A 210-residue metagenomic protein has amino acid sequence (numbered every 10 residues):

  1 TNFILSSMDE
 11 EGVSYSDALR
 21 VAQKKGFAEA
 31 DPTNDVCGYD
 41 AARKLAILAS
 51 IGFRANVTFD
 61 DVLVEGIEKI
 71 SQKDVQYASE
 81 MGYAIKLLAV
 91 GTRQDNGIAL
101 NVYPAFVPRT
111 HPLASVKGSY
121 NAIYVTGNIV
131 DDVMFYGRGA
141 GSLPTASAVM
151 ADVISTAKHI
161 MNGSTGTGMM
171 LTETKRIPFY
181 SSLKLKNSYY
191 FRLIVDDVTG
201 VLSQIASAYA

Functional and structural regions predicted by a protein language model:
T1-E10: A contiguous active-site-proximal alpha/beta segment in oxidoreductase catalytic domains
S16-S115, Y120-A122, G141: Substrate-binding/catalytic subdomain of NAD(P)-dependent oxidoreductase enzymes
A41, T145-A148: Catalytic-loop motifs flanking and including active-site residues across diverse enzymes
V90-T92, T126-N128, I194: A generic structural motif
A122, N128, G163-S164: A glycine- and small/hydrophobic-rich beta-loop-beta segment that serves as a flexible "lid/hinge" or phosphate-binding
V125-I129, S182-L185: Short, flexible turn/loop "capping" segments at secondary-structure junctions
D131-V133, G137-L143: Glycine-rich phosphate/pyrophosphate-binding beta-alpha loops
A148, V153-A210: A conserved regulatory-domain signal marking ACT and ACT-like small-molecule sensing domains and adjacent regulatory
